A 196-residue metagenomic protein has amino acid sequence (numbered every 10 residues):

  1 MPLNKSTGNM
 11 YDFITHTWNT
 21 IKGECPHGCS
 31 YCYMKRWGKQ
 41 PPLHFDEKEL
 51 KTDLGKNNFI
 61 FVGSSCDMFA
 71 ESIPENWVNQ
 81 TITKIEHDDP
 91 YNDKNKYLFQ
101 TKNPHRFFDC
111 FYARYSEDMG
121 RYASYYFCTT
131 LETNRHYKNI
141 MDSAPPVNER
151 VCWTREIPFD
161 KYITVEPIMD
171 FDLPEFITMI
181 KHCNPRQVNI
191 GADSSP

Functional and structural regions predicted by a protein language model:
M1-F61, D67: N-terminal [4Fe-4S]-dependent radical SAM core
F45-P196: Conserved AdoMet/S-adenosylmethionine-binding subsite of the radical SAM
